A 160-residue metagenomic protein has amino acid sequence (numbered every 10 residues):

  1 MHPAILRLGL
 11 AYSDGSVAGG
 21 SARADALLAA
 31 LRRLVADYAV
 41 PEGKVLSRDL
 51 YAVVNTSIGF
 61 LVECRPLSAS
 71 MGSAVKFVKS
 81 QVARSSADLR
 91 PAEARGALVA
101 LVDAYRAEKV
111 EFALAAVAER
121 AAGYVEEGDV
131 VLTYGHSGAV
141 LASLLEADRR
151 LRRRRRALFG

Functional and structural regions predicted by a protein language model:
M1-R95: Long amphipathic alpha-helical segments
A52-T56, L101, A116: A non-catalytic, amphipathic alpha-helix used as a structural packing/dimerization or gating element in enzyme scaffolds
V99-A107: Short glycine/proline- and acidic residue-enriched helix-loop micro-motifs that form flexible lids or anion-recognition
K109-E126: A short, well-structured juxtamembrane/interface segment
V125-D129, L151: Short helix-loop-beta connector
V130-L141: Gly/Ser/Thr-rich loops at beta-strand to alpha-helix junctions that form or flank small-molecule/cofactor-binding
L141-R149: Distinct, well-ordered alpha-helical segments
R154-G160: Short internal beta-strands
